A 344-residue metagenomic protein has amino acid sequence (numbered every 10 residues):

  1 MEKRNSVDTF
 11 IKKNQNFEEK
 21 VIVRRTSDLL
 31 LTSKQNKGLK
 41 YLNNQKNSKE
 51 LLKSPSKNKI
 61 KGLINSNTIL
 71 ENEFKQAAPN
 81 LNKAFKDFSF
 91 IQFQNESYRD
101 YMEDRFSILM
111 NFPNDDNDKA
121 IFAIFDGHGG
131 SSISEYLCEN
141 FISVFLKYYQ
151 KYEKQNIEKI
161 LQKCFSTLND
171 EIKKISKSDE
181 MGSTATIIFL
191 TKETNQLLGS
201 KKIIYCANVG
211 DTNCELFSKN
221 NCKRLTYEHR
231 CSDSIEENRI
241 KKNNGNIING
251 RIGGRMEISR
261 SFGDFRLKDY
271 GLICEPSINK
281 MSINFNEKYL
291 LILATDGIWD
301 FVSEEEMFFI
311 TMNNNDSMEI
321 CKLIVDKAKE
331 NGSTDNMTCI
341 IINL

Functional and structural regions predicted by a protein language model:
E2-K3, V7-N14, V21-R25, L31 (+2 more regions): PP2C/PPM-type serine/threonine phosphatase catalytic core, specifically the conserved beta-strand-loop-alpha-helix
N14-N16, N47: Exposed regions on extracellular, virion, or secretory-pathway luminal proteins
L42: Metal-dependent phosphate/diphosphate-handling catalytic cores characterized by acidic Asp/Glu clusters
